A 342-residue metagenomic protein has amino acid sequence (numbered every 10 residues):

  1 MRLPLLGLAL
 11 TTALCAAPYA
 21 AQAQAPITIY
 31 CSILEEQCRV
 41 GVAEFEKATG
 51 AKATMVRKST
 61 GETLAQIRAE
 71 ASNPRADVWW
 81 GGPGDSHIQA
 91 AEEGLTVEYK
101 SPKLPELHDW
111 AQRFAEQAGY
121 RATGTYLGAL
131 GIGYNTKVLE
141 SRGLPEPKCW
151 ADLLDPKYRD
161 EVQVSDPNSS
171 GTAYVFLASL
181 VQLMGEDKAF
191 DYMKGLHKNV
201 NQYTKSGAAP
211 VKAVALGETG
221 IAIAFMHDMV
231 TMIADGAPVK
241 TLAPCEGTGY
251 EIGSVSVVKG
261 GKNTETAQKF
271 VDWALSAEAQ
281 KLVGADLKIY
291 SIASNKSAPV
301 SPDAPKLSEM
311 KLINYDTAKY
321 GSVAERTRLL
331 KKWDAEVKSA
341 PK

Functional and structural regions predicted by a protein language model:
Q24-Q89: Early extracytoplasmic/lumenal segment of secretory-pathway proteins
S32, E36-R39, R75-E218: Extracytoplasmic ligand-binding site segments that recognize negatively charged/polar headgroups
D85-Q89, A215, G220-P238: A ligand-binding cleft/hinge motif common to bilobed small-molecule-binding domains
V97-P105, A122, A151, A237-G249 (+1 more regions): Short beta-strand->loop
G133-V138, A178, E251-N263, L282-V283: A bilobed periplasmic-binding-protein/Venus flytrap-type ligand-binding module shared by bacterial periplasmic
Y192-H197, Y203-T204, D235-K259, S294-K296: Periplasmic-binding protein-like
V258-T317: Mature extracytoplasmic/periplasmic domains
Y315-K342: Conserved C-terminal helix/tail region of periplasmic/extracytoplasmic solute-binding proteins
